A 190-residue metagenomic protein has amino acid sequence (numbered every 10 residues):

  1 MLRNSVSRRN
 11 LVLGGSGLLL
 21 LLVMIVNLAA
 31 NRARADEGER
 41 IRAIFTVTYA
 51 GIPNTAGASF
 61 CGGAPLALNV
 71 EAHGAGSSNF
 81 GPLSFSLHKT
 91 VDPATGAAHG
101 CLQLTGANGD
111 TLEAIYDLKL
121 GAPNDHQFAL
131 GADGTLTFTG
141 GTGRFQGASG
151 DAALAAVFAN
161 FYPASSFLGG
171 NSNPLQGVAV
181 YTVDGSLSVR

Functional and structural regions predicted by a protein language model:
M1-R9: N-terminal secretory signal peptides that target proteins for export/translocation
G15-N27: Bacterial N-terminal signal peptides
N31-R190: Beta-strand-enriched cores of mature, soluble protein domains
